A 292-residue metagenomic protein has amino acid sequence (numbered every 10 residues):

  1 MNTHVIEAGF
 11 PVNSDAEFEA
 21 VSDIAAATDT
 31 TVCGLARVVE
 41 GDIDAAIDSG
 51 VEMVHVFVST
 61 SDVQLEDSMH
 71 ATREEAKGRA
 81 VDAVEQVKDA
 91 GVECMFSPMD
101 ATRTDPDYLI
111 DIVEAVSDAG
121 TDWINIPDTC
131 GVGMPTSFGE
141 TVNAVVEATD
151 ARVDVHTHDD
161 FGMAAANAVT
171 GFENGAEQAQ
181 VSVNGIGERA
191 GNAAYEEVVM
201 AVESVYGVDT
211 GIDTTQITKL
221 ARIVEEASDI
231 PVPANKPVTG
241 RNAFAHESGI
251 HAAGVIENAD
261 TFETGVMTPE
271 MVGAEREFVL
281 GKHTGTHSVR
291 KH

Functional and structural regions predicted by a protein language model:
M1, D159-V183: Small-aliphatic-rich amphipathic alpha-helix that forms the alpha element of a beta-alpha
M1-V38, L280: N-terminal capping/small domains of soluble enzymes
M1-V5, D23, A27, E40-S68 (+2 more regions): Alpha/beta enzyme core
G34-E40, T102, R152-A165: Glycine-rich beta-to-alpha transition loops that act as phosphate-gripper elements at the mouths of alpha/beta enzyme
T129, Q180-E188: Active-site PLP-lysine loop of aminotransferase-like
A164-N167, G191-E197, G285, V289: Catalytic-loop motifs flanking and including active-site residues across diverse enzymes
G187-D213, A221: C-terminal helical cap(s) of enzyme catalytic domains, especially alpha/beta-barrels
G207-H292: A mid-to-C-terminal "edge-of-domain" accessory segment
